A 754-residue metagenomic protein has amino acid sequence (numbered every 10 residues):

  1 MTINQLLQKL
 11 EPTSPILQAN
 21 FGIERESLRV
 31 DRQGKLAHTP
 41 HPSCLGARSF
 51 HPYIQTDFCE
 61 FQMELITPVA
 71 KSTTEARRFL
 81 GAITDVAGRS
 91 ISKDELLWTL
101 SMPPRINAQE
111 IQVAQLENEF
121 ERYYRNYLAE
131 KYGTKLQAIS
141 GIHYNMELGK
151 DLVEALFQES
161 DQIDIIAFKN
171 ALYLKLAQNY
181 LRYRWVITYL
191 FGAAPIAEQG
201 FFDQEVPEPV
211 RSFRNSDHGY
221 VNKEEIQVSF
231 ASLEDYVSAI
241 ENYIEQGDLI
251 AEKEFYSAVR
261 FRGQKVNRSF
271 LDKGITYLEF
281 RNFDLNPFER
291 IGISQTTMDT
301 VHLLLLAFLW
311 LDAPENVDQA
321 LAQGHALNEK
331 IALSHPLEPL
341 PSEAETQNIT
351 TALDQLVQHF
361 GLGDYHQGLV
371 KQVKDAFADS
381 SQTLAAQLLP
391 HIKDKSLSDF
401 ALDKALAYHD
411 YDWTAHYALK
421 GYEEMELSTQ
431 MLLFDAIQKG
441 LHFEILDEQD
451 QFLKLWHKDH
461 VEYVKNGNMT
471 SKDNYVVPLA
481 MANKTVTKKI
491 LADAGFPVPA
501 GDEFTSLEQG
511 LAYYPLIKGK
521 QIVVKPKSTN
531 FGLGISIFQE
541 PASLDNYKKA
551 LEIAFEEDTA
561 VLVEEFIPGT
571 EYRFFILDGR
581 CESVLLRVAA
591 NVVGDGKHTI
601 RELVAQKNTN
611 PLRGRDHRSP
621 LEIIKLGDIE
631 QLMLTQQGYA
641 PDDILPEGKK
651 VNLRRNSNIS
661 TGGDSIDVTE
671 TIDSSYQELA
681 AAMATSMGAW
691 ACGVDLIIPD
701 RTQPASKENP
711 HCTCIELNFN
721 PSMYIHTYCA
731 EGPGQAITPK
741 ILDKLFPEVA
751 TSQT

Functional and structural regions predicted by a protein language model:
M1-A129, L136-A138, K175: Terminal catalytic/cofactor-binding subdomain
M1-A37, H41-I54, Q323, L327-Q438 (+1 more regions): Sequence termini and other peripheral, non-core segments
Q8-L10, R105-I106, L116-T134, A138 (+4 more regions): Loop-rich catalytic cores of soluble enzymes, especially ATP-dependent carboxylate-amine ligases and other
L97-M102, V317-Q323, V561-E565, Y572 (+1 more regions): A short glycine-rich, hydrophobically flanked beta-strand micro-motif that places a catalytic Asp/Glu for divalent metal
G247-V259, V301-L304, F308, I553 (+2 more regions): A long amphipathic alpha-helix within ATP-dependent nucleotide-binding catalytic cores
A415-A480, V486-K489, E508: ATP-binding N-terminal substructure of ATP-dependent carboxylate-amine bond-forming enzymes
K454, Y463-M469, D473-I624, D673-Q677: Active-site nucleotide/adenylate-binding loops and adjacent lid/helix of ATP-dependent enzymes
L634, N658-T671, T685-A689, I698-T754: C-terminal active-site "lid" helix and adjoining low-complexity regulatory extension at the edge of ATP-using catalytic
